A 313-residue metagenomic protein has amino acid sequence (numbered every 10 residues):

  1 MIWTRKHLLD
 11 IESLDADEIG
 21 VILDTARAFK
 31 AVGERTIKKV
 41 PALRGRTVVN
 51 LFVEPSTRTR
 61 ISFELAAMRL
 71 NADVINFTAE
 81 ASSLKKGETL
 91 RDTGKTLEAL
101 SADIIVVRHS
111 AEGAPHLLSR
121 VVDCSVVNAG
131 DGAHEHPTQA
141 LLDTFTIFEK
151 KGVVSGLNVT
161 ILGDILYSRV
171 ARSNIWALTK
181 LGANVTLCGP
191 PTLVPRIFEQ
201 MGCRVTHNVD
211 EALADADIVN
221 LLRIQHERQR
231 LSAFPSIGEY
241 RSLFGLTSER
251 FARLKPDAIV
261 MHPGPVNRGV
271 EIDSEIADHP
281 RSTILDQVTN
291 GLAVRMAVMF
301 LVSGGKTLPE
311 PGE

Functional and structural regions predicted by a protein language model:
M1-I61, L65: Positively charged, low-complexity intrinsically disordered leader regions
I37-F148, R268: Phosphate/diphosphate ligand-binding glycine-rich loop within oxidoreductases
L43-V48, S155-V159, D257: Phosphate-coordination loops involved in phosphoryl transfer and adenosine-cofactor binding
V53-L65, E149-L222: Glycine-rich phosphate/diphosphate-binding loop of Rossmann-like nucleotide-binding domains
L70, V121-D123, L181, E199-M201 (+2 more regions): Short, structured coil segments at secondary-structure junctions
F198-E275: Rossmann-like adenosine-cofactor binding region
D257-A258, P263-E313: Adenosine-phosphate binding glycine-rich loop
